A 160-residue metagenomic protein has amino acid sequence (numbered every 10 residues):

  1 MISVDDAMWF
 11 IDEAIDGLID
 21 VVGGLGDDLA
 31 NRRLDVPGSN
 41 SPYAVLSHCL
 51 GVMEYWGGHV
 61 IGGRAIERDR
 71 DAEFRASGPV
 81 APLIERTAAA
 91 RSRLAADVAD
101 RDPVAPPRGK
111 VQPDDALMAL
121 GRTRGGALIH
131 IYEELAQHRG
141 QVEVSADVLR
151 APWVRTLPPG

Functional and structural regions predicted by a protein language model:
M1-A7: N-terminal leader segment of winged-helix/HTH proteins
M8-D12, D16-I19, D28-A72, Q112-G160: Short, contiguous alpha-helical
I11, I15-L18, V22, T87 (+1 more regions): Hydrophobic alpha-helical core bundles mediating ligand binding, dimerization, or RNAP-core interactions
G24-A30, A96-P107, D147-A151: Surface-exposed helix-capping loop/turn segments at secondary-structure junctions
R75-D115, T123-A136: Acidic/histidine-rich alpha-helical segments that form the ligand environment of transition-metal centers
